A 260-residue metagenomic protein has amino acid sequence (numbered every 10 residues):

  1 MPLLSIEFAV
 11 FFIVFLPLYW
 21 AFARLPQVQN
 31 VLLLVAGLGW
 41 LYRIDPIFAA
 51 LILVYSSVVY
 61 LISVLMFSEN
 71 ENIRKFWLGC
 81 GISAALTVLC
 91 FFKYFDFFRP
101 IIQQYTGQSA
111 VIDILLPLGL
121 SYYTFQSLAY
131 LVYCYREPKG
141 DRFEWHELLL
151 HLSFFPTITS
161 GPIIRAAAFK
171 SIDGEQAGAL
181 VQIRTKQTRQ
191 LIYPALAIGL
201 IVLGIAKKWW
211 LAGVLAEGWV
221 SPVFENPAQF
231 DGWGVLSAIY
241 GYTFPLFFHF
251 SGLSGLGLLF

Functional and structural regions predicted by a protein language model:
M1-F260: Membrane-embedded transmembrane alpha-helical bundles that form the catalytic cores of multi-pass lipid-modifying
